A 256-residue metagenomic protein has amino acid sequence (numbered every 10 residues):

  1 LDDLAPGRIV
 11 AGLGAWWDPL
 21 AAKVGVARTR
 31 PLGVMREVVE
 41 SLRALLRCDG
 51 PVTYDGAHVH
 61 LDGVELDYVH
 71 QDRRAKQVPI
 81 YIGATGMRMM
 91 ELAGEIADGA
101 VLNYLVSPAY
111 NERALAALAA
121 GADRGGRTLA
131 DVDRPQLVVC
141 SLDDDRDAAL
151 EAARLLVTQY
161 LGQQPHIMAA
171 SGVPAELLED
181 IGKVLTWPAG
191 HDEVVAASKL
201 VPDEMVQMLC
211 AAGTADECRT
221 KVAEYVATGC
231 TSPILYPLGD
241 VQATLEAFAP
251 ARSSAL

Functional and structural regions predicted by a protein language model:
L4, E95-I96, T228-G229: Structural motif
A5-W16, T53-G56: Short, flexible active-site-proximal loops enriched in glycine and acidic residues
I9-L13, I80-G83, A100-L102, V132-V139 (+1 more regions): Hydrophobic faces of well-ordered beta-strands that scaffold small-molecule active sites in alpha/beta enzyme cores
G14-A27, E95-A97: Acidic/polar active-site rim loop that often engages polyanionic ligands
R28-Q71, N111-A116, A120-A227, L256: An alpha-helical appendage that flanks or caps ligand/catalytic pockets
R74-A117: Loop-centered beta-sheet repeat module
Y236-Q242: A short, acidic, flexible beta-alpha connecting loop/helix-capping segment that sits on the rim of active
